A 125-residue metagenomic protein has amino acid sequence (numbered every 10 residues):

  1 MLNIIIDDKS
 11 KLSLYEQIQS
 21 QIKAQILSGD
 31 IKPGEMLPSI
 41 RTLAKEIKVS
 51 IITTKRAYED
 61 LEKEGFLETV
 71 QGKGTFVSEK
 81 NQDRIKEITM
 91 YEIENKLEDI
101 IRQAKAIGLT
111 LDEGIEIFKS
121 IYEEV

Functional and structural regions predicted by a protein language model:
M1-S10: N-terminal intrinsically disordered/low-complexity leader segments
Y15, S39, K73-T89: Short, cationic-aromatic polyanion-contact patches
D30-I31, E35, K63-G72, S78-E79: Beta-hairpin "wing" of winged helix-turn-helix
M36-I47: A short alpha-helical element within helix-turn-helix/winged-helix DNA-binding domains across DNA-binding proteins
E46, K63-F66, I107, E124: Residue cluster at the C-terminal edge of the helix-turn-helix DNA-binding motif
N81-K105: Conserved segment of winged-helix/HTH DNA-binding domains
Q103-V125: C-terminal regulatory/oligomerization modules of transcriptional regulators
